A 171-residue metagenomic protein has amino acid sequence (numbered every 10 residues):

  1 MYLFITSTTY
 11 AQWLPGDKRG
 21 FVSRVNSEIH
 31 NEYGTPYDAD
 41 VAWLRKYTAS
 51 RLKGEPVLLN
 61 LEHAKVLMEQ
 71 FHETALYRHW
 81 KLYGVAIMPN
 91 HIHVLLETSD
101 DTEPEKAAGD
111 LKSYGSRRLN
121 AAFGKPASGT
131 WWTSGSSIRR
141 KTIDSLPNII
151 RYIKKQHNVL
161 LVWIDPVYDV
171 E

Functional and structural regions predicted by a protein language model:
M1-E171: Short catalytic/metal-binding and nucleic-acid-binding patches
